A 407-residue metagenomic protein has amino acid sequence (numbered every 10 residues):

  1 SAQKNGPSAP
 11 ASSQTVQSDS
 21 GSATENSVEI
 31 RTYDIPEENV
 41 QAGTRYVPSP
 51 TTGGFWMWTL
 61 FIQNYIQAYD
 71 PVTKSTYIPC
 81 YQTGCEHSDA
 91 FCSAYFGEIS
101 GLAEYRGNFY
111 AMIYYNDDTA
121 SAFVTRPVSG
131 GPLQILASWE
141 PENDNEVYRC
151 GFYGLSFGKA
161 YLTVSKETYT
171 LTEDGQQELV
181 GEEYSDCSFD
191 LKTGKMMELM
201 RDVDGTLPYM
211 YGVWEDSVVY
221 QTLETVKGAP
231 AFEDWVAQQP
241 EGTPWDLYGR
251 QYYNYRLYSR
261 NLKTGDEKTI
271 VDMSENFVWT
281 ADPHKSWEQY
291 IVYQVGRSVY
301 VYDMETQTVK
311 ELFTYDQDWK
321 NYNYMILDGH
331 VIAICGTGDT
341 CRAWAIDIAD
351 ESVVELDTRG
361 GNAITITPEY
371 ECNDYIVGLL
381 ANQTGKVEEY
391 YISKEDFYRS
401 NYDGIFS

Functional and structural regions predicted by a protein language model:
S1-S13: Sec-dependent signal peptide cleavage junction
Q14-G21, E25-D34, G97, G101 (+9 more regions): Intrinsically disordered, low-complexity prosegments and terminal tails associated with secretory/extracytoplasmic
D19-E38, N64-D89, D117-E142, T170-V203 (+4 more regions): Surface-exposed loop/turn elements that mediate protein-protein interactions on large endomembrane-trafficking
S27-Q63, Y211, H284: N-terminal export/targeting and maturation segments
V40-P50, D89-E104, E142-F157, D204-E215 (+4 more regions): Repeated scaffold domains used in trafficking and secretory/extracellular systems, primarily beta-propellers
M57-T59, Y110-M112, Y161-V164, V219-T222 (+3 more regions): Residue position within the beta-strands of beta-propeller blades
Y110-A111, Y161-L162, F189, R260-N261 (+3 more regions): Hydrophobic transmembrane helix bundles of membrane-integrated enzymes that assemble and modify cell-envelope
Y211-G212, V218-Y220, N254, H284 (+3 more regions): C-terminal regulatory/effector modules of DNA-binding transcriptional regulators
